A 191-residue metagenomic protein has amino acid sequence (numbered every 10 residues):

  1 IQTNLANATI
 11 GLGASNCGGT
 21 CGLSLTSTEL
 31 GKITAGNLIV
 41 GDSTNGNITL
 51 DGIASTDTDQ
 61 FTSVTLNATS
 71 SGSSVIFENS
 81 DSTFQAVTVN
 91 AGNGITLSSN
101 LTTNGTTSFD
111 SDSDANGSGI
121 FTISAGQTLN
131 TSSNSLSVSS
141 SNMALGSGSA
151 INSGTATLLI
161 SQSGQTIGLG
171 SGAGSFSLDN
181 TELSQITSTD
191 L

Functional and structural regions predicted by a protein language model:
I1-L191: Extracellular lectin-like interaction modules
